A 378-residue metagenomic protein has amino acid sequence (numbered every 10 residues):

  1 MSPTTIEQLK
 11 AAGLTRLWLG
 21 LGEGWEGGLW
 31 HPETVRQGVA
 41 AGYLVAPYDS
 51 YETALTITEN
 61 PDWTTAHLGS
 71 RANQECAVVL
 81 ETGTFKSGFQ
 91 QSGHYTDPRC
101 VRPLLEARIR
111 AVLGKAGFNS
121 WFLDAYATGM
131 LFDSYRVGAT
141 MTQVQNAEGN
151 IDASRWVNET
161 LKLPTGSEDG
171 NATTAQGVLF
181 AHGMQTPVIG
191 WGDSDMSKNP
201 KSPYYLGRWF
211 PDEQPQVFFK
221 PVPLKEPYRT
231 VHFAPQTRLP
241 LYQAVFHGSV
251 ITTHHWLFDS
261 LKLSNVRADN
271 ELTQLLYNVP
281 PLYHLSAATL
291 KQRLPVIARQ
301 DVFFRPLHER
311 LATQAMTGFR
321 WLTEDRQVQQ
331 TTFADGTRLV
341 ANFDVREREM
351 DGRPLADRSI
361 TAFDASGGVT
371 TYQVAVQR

Functional and structural regions predicted by a protein language model:
M1-A46, Y51-E52: Conserved structural scaffold segments of CAZyme catalytic domains across common CAZy folds
M1-Q8, G13, L55-T56, D62-T64 (+6 more regions): Catalytic-core helical/loop segments in enzymes performing group transfer/polymerization on anionic/lipid-linked
K10-G13, Q37-G42, H67, A72-N73 (+1 more regions): Long, continuous compositionally biased terminal/linker segments
E26-W30, L55-I57, M130-F132, A175-G177: Extracytoplasmic/secreted cell-surface and envelope-processing proteins
H31-G38, E59-G69, R136-A139, L179-M184: Short low-complexity, flexible loop/linker segments enriched in glycine and/or proline with clustered acidic
T34-L55, A72-N73, T142-S154: Long amphipathic alpha-helical scaffold regions
P47-A111, P200-Y204: Active-site-adjacent "subsite" loops/lids of carbohydrate-active enzymes
L80, G93-W121, A125-R378: Active-site-proximal substrate-binding groove within the catalytic cores of carbohydrate-active enzymes
